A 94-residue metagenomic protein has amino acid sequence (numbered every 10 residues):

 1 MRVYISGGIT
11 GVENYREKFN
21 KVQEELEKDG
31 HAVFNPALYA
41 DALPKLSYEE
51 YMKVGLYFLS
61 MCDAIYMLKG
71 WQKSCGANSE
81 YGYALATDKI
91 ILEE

Functional and structural regions predicted by a protein language model:
M1-E94: Conserved catalytic or regulatory cores that recognize and/or transform ribose-phosphate-containing ligands
